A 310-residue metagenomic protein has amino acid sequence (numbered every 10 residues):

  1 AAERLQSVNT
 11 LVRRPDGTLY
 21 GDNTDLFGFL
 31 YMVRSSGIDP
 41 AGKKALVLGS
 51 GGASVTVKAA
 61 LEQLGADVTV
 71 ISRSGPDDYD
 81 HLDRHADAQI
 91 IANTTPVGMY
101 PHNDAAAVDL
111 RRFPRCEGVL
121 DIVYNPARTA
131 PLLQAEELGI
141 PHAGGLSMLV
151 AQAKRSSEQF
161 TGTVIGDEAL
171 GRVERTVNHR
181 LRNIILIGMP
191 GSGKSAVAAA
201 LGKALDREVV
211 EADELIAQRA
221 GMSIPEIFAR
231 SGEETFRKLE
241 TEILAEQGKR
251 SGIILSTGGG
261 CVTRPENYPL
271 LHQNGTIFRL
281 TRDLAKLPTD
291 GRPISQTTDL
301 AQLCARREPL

Functional and structural regions predicted by a protein language model:
A1-S36, P126-R128, L132-Q134, L138-P141 (+1 more regions): Phosphate/diphosphate ligand-binding glycine-rich loop within oxidoreductases
N23-L26, V33, G42-E62, G188-P190: Glycine-rich adenosine-cofactor-binding loop
Q63-Y79, D213-R219: NAD(P)-binding Rossmann-fold cofactor-contacting core
D77-A143, C261-Y268: Rossmann-like adenosine-cofactor binding region
I122-R182: Adenosine-phosphate binding glycine-rich loop
K194: Conserved lysine of the Walker
E211-H272: ATP-dependent small-molecule kinase phosphotransfer cores that center on conserved nucleotide phosphate-binding segments
Q273-P309: A glycine- and Lys/Arg-enriched "phosphate-lid" helix/loop adjacent to the NTP-binding pocket of small-molecule kinases
